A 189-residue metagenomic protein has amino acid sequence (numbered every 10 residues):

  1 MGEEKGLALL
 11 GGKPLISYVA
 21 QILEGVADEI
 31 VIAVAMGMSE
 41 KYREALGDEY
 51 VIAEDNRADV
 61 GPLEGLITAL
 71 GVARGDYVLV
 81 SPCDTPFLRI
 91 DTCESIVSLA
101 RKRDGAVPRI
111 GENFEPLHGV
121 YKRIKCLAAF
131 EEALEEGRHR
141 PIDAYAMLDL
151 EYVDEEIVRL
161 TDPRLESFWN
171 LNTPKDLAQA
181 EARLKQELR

Functional and structural regions predicted by a protein language model:
M1-R138, D143-S167, E181-L188: Nucleotide and nucleotide-moiety/phosphate-recognizing core
W169-L171: Conserved anion/nucleotide-ligand pocket segment
D176-A178: Catalytic donor/gating beta->alpha subdomain of glycosyltransferases that bind UDP-sugars
